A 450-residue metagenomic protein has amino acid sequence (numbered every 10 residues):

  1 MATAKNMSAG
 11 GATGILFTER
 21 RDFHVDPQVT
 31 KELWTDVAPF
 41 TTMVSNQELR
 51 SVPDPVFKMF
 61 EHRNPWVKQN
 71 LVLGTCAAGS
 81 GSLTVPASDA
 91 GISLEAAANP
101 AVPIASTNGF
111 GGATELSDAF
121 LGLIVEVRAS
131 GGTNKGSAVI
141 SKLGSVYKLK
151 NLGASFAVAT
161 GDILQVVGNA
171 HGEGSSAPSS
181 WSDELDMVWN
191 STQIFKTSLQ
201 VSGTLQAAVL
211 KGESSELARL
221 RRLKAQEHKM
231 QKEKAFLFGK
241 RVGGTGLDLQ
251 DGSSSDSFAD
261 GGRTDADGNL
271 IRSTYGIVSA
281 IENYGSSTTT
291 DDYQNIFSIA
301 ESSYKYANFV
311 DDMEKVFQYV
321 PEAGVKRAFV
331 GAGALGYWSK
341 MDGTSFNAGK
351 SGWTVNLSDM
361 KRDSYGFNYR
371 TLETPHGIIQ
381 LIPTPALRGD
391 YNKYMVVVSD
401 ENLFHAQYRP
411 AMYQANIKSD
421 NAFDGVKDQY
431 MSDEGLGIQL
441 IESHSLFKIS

Functional and structural regions predicted by a protein language model:
M1-T371, P383-S450: Flexible, glycine/threonine- and acidic-rich loop/arm segments that mediate assembly and lattice contacts in viral
